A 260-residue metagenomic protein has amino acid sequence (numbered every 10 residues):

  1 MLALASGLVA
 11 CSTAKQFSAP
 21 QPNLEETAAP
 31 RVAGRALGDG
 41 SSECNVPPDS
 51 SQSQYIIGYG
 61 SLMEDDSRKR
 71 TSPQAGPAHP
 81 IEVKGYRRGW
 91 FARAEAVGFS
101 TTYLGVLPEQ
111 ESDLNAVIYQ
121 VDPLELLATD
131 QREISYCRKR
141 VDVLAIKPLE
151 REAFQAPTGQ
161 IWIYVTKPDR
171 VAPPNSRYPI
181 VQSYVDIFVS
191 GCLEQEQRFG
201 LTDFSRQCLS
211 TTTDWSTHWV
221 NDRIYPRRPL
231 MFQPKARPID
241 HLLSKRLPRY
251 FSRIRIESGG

Functional and structural regions predicted by a protein language model:
M1-G7: Bacterial N-terminal signal peptides
A14-Q16: Boundary at the C-terminal end of the N-terminal hydrophobic targeting segment
N23, T27-G260: A glycine-rich, hydrophobic/aromatic-adjacent loop/helix-cap motif
